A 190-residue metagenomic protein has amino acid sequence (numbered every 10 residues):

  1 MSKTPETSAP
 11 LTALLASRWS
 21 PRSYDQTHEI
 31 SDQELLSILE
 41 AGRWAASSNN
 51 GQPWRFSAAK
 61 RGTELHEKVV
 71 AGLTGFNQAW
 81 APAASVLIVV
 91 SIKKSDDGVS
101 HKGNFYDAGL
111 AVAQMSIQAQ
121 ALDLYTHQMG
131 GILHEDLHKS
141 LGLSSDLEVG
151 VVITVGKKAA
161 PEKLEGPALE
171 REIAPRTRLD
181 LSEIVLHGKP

Functional and structural regions predicted by a protein language model:
M1-P190: Acidic, surface-exposed loops and disordered segments
